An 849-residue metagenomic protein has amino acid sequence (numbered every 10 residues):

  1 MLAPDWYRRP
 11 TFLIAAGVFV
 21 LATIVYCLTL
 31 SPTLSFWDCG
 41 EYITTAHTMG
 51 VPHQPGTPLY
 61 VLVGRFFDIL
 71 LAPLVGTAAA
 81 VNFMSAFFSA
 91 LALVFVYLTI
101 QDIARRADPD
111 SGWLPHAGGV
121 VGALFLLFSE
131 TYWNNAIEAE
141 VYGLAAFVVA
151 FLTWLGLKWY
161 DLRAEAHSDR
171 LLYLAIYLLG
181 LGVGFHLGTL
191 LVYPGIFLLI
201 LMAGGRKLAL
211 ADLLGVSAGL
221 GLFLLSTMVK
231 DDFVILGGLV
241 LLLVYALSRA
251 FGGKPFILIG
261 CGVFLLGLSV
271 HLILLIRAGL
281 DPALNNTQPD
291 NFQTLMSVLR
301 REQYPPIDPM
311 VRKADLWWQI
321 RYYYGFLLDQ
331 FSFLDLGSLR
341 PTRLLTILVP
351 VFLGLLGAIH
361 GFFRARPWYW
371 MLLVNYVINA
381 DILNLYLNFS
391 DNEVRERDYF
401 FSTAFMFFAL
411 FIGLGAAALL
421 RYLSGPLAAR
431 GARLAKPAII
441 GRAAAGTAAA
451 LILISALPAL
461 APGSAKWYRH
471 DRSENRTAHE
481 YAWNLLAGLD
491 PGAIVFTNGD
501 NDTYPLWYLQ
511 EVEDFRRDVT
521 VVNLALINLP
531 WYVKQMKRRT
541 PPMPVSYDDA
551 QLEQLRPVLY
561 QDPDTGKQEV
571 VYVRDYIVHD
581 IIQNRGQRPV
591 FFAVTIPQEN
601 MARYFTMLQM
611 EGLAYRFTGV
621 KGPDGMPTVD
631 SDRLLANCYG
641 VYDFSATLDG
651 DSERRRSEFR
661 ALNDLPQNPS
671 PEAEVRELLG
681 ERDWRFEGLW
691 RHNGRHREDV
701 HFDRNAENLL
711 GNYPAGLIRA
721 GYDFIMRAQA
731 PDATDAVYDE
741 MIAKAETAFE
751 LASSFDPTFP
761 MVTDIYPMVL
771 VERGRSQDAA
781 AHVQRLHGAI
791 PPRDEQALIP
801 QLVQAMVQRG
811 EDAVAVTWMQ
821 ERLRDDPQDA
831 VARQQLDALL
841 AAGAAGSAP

Functional and structural regions predicted by a protein language model:
L2, V81, A86, R105-A107 (+11 more regions): ER/secretory pathway lumenal C-terminal domains and tails of membrane proteins involved in glycoprotein biogenesis
A3-G17: N-terminal membrane topogenic signal
I14, V18, T77, G118 (+3 more regions): Hydrophobic transmembrane alpha-helices of multi-pass secondary transporters, especially the MFS 12-helix bundle
L30-Y42, P52-G64, A283-P289, S473-T477: Extracytoplasmic catalytic/substrate-binding loops of multi-pass membrane glycan-assembly enzymes
A46-V75, A86-F87, V94: Short hydrophobic/aromatic helix or loop-helix immediately within or flanking a transmembrane segment in polytopic
Y97, W113-V120, A146, F151-W154: Acidic/glycine-enriched connector segments
